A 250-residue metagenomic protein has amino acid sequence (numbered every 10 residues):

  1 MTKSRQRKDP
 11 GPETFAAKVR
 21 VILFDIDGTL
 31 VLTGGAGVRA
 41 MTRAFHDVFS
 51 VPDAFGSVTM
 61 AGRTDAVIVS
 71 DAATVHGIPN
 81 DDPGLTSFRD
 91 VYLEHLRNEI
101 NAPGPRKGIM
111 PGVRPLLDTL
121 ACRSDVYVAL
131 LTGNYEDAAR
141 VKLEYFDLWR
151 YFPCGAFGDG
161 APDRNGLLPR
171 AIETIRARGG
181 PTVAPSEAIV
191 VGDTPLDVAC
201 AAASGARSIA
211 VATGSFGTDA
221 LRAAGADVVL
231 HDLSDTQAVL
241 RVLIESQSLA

Functional and structural regions predicted by a protein language model:
K3, R7-A61, V67-V75: Active-site neighborhood of HAD-like aspartate-dependent phosphohydrolases
T29, V113-E144, C154-P162: Substrate-recognition element of Asp-dependent hydrolases with the DxDx(T/V) motif
G56-S57, A61, G84-R89, W149-P162: A short, structured active-site edge motif that brings together acidic residues
T74-D118, R123-S124: Metal-dependent phosphoesterase signature
P79, W149-P153, D227: Conserved H-loop
A156, V228-L233: Short acidic-hydrophobic, aromatic-tinged amphipathic segments that line or gate anion-handling sites
P169-V198: Conserved Lys-Pro-Asp/Glu-containing loop-to-beta segment of HAD-superfamily phosphomonoesterases, centered on
V190-V228: Acidic, Mg2+-coordinating phosphoryl-transfer loop and its flanking beta/alpha structural elements, shared across
